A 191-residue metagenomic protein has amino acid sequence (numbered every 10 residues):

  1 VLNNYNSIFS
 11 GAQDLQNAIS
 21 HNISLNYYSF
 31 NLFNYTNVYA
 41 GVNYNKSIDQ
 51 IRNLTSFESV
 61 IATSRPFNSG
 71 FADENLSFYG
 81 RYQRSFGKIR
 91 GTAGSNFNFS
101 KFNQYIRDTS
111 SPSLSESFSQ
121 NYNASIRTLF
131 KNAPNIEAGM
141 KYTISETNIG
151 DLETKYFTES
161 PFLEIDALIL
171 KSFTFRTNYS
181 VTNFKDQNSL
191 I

Functional and structural regions predicted by a protein language model:
V1-I191: Exposed, low-structure sequence patches enriched in small/polar residues
